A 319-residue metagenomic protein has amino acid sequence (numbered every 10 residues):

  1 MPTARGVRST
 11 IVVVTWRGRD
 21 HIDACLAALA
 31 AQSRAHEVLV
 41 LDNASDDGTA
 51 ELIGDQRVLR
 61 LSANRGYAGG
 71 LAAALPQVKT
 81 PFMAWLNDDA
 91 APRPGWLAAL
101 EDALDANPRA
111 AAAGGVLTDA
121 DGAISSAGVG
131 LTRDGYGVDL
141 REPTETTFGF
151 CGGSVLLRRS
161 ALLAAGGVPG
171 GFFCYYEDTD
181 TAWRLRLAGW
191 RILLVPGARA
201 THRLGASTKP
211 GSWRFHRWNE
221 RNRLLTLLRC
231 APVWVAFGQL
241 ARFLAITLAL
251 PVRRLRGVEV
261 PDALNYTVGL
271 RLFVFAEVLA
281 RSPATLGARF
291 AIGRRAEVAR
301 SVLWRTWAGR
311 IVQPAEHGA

Functional and structural regions predicted by a protein language model:
M1-A28: N-proximal low-complexity "stem/linker" segments adjacent to membrane-targeting elements
A27-H36: Short, acidic, metal-binding catalytic loop of nucleotide-sugar glycosyltransferases
A28, D42-E51, A63, R93: A conserved acidic beta->alpha catalytic loop
L61-V78, D88: Glycine-rich, basic loop-to-helix element that forms the pyrophosphate-binding segment of sugar-nucleotide handling
M83: Short aromatic/hydrophobic "clamp" motif used to bind/position activated sugar donors
A91-S126: Conserved donor NDP-sugar-binding/catalytic core segment of glycosyltransferases
A123-I124, D139-S160, C174, T179-T181 (+1 more regions): A recurrent flexible, glycine/aromatic-enriched loop bordering the glycosyltransferase active site that acts as
L187-A188, I192-A284: Active-site-adjacent helix/loop segment of glycosyltransferases that harbors family-specific signature motifs
